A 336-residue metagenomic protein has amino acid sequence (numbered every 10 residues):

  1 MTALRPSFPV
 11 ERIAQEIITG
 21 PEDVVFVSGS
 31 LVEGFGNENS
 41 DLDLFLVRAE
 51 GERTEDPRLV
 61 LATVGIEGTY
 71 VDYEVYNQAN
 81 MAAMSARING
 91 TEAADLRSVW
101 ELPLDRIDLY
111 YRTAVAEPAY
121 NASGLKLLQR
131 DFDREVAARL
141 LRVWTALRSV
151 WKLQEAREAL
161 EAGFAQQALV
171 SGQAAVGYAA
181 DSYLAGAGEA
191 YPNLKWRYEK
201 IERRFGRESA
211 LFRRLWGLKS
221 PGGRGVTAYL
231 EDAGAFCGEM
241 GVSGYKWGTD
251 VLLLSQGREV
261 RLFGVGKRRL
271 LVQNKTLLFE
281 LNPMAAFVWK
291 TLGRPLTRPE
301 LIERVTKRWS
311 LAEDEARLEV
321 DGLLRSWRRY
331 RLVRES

Functional and structural regions predicted by a protein language model:
M1-P21, F26-S40, F45-E101: Metal-dependent nucleotidyltransferase catalytic core
T2-R5, L140-W144, T276, L311: Short, surface-exposed alpha-helical recognition segments that flank or form part of ligand/macromolecule-binding
P6, V64-F164: Conserved NTP/Mg2+-binding pocket subregion across the NTase superfamily
E16-I18, Y183, I201, V305: Broad structural signal for hydrophobic residues in well-ordered alpha-helices, predominantly aliphatic
R134-R258: Conserved nucleotidyltransferase catalytic core and NTase-mimicking acidic/glycine-rich helix/loop elements in nucleic
A228-A286, K290, S336: Acidic, low-complexity/disordered tracts enriched in E/D and polar residues
E280-S336: Long, charge-rich, low-complexity alpha-helical segments
